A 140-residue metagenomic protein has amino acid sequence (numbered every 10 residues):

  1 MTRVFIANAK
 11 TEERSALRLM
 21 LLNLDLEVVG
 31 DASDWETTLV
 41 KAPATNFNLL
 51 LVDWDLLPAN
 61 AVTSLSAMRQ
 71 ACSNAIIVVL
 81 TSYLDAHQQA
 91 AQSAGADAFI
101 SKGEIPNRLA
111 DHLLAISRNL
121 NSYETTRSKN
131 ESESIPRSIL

Functional and structural regions predicted by a protein language model:
T11-G30: Two-component/phosphorelay signaling modules centered on CheY-like receiver
D31-L49: Acidic, metal-coordinating helix/loop segments flanking the phosphotransfer/catalytic sites of two-component signaling
P43-T45, M68-N74, A94: Conserved phosphotransfer cores of two-component systems
L51-M68, L84: Conserved phosphotransfer microenvironments
N74-A86: A short, hydrophobic beta-strand element within the central beta-sheet of small alpha/beta folds
Y83-I100: Alpha4 helix (beta4-alpha4-beta5 surface) of REC/receiver domains from two-component response regulators
A86, E104-L114: C-terminal output helix
L120-L140: CheY-like receiver
